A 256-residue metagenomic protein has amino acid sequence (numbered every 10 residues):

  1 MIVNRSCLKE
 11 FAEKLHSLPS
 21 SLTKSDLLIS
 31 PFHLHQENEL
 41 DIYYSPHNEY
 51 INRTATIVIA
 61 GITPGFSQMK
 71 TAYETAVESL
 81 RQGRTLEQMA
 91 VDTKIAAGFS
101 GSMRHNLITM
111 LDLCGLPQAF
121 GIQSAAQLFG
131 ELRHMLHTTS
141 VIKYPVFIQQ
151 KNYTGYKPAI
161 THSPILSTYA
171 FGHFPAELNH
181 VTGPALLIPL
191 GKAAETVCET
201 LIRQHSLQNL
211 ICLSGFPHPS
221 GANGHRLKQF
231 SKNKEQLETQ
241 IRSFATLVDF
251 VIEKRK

Functional and structural regions predicted by a protein language model:
I2-L186, A194-E199, G224-H225, F230 (+2 more regions): A polyanion-binding, active-site-adjacent surface
K192-P217: Active-site-adjacent alpha-helix immediately C-terminal to a catalytic or transition-state-stabilizing loop
L210-C212, P217-G224, K228-F230: Phosphate-binding/catalytic loops
L213, P217, E238-K256: SIR2/sirtuin-family catalytic core signature
